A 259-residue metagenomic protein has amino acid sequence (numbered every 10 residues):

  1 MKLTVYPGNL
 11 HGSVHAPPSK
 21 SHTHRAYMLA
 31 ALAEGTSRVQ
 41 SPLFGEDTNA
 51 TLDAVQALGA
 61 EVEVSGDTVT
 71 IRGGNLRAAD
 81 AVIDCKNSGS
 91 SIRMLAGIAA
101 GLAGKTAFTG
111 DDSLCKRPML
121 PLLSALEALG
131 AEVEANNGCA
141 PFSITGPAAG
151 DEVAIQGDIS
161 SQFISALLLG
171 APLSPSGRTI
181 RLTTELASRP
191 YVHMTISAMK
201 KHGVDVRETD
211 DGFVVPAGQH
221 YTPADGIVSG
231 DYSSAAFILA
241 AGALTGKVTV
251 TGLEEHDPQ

Functional and structural regions predicted by a protein language model:
M1-Q259: Short, structured segments at the rim of ligand-binding sites
